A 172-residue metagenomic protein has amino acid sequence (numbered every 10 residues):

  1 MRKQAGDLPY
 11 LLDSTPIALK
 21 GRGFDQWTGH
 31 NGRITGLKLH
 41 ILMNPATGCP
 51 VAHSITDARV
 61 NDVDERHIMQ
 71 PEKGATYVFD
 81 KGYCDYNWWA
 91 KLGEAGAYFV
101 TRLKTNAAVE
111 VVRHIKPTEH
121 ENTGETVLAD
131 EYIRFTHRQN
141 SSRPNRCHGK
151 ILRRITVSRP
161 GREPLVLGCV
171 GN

Functional and structural regions predicted by a protein language model:
M1-L8, L12-Q26, H30-N172: Single, function-defining residue in the core of a domain
